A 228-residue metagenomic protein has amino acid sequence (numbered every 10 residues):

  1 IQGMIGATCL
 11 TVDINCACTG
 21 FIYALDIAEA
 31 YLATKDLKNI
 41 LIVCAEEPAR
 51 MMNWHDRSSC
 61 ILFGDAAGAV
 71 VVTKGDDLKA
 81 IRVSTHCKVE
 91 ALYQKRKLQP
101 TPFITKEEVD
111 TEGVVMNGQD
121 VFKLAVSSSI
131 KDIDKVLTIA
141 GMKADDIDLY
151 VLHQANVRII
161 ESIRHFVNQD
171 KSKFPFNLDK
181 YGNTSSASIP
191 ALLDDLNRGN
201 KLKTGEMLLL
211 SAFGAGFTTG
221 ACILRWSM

Functional and structural regions predicted by a protein language model:
G3, T8-L10, I14-A33, V126 (+2 more regions): Claisen-condensing/thiolase-fold acyl-transfer catalytic domains that form or cleave C-C bonds in fatty acid
L10, K38-L41, G68-V70, M207: Structural motif
N15, I40-E46, V72, R82 (+1 more regions): Short beta-strand segments
F21-Y23, P48-N53, C87-V89: Short, well-ordered, mixed-charge alpha-helical segments that flank or form enzyme active sites
A33-A67: Flexible, glycine-rich active-site loops centered on histidine and acidic residues that chelate a metal or position
W54-K123, S127, K131, F213 (+1 more regions): Condensing-enzyme catalytic core mediating Claisen C-C bond formation in acyl metabolism
K97-D148, I159-N168, L192, L196 (+1 more regions): Conserved active-site "lid/cap" helical segment
